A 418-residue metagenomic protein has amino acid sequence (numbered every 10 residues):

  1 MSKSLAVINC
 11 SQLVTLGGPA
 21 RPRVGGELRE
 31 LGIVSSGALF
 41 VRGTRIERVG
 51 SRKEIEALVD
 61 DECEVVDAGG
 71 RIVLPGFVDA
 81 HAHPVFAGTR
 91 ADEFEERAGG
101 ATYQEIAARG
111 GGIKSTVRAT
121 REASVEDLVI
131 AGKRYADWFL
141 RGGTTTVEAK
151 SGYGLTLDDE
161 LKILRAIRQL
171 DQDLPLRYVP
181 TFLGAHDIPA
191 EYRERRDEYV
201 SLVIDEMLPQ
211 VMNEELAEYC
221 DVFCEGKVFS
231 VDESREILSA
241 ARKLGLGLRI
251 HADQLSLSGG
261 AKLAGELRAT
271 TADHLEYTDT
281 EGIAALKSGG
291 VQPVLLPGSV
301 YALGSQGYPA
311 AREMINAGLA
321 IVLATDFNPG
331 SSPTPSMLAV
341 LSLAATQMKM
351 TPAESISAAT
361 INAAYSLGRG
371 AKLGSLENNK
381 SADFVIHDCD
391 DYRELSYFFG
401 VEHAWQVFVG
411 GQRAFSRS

Functional and structural regions predicted by a protein language model:
S2, T15-V73: Histidine-rich, glycine-flanked metal-binding segment
S2-I8: Extreme N-terminal starter segment of soluble prokaryotic enzymes
A6, C63-D67, P180, V407: Conserved beta-strand scaffold positions in the cores of enzyme catalytic domains, especially in NTP/NDP-utilizing
C10, L39, T44, G70 (+14 more regions): Divalent metal-coordination and catalytic microenvironments
P22-L28, A359-I361, N378-S418: C-terminal cap of metal-dependent C-N hydrolases
C63-A131: Metal-associated gating/positioning segment near the N- to mid-region
G111-K133, D137-W138, T145-S258: Metal-coordinating catalytic core of metallo-dependent amide/deamination hydrolases
G247-L248, L257-S375, H387-R393, F399 (+1 more regions): Active-site-adjacent C-terminal substructures of enzyme catalytic domains
